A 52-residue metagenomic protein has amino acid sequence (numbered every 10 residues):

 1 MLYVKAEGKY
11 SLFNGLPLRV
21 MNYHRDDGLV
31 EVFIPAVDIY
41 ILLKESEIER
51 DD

Functional and structural regions predicted by a protein language model:
L2-E49: Basic/aromatic-rich interaction segments and small domains that mediate binding to polyanionic partners
